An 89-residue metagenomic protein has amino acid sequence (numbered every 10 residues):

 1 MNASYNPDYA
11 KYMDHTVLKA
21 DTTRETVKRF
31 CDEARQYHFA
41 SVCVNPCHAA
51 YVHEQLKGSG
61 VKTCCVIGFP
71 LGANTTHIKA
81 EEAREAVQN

Functional and structural regions predicted by a protein language model:
A3-Y37, S41, C47-F69, A73-N89: Alpha/beta enzyme core
